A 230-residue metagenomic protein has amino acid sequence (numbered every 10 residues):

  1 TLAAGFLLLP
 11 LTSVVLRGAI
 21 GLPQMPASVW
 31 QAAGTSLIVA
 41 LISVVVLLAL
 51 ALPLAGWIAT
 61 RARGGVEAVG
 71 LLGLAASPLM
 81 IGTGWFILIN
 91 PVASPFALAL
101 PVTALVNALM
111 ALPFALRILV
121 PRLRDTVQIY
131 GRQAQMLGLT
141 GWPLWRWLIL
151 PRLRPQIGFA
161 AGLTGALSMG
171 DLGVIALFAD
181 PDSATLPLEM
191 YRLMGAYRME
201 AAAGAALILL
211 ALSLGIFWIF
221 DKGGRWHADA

Functional and structural regions predicted by a protein language model:
T1-A19, S28-R124, G141-P143, L148-L172 (+2 more regions): Membrane-water interface segments at the C-terminal ends of transmembrane alpha-helices in multi-pass inner-membrane
M25-T35, R192-Y197: Membrane-interface segments at the starts/ends of alpha-helical transmembrane spans
T126-Y130: Short glycine/proline-centered loop/turn elements that form peptide/ligand docking sites
Q133-Q135: The alpha-helix within a helix-turn-helix
D171-M199: Glycine-rich helix-loop "coupling/hinge" segments at transmembrane-helix boundaries in multipass transporters
K222-A230: Short cytosolic juxtamembrane segments of multi-pass membrane proteins
